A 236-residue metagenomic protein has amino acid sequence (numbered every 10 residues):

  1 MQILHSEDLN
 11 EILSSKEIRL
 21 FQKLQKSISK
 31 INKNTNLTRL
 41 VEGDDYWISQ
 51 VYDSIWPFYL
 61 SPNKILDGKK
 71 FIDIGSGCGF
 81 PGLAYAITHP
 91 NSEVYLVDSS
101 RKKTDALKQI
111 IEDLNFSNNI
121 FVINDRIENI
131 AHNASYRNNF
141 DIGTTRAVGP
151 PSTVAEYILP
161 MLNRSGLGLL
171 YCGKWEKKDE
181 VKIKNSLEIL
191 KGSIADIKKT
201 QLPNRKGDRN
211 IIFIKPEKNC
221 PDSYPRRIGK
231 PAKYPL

Functional and structural regions predicted by a protein language model:
M1-G68, I72, K102, Q109-F116: Class I SAM-dependent transferase core
I28, Y85, I214: Residue-level signal for inorganic ion chemistry
V41, N124-D125, D196-K198: Short loop/edge segments at beta-strand edges and connector loops that shape dinucleotide/nucleotide cofactor-binding
I55-A147, A155: Conserved SAM/SAH cofactor-binding pocket of Class I
K103-D105, E176, E180: Short alpha-helix immediately C-terminal to the canonical SAM-binding loop
T153-L167: A short glycine-rich, Lys/Arg-flanked "PGG" loop and its adjoining helix->strand segment in the class I
S165-W175: Conserved beta-strand signature within the Rossmann-like core of class I S-adenosyl-L-methionine
V181-L236: SAM/dcSAM-binding transferase cores
